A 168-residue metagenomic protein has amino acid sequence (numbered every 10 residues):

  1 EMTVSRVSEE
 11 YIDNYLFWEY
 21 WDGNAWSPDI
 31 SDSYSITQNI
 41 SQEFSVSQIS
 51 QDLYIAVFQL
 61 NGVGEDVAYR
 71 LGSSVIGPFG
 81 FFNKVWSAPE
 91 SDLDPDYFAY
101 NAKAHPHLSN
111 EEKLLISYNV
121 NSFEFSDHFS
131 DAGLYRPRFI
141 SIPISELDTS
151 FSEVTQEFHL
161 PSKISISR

Functional and structural regions predicted by a protein language model:
E1-S41, Q48-L93, S109, N119-R168: Beta-rich carbohydrate-recognition and catalytic domains
Q42-S45, Y100-P106: Beta-propeller and closely related beta-sheet repeat lectin domains
D66-V67, Y97-A102: Short, surface-exposed coil-to-beta transition loops
E111-L115: Noncatalytic modules at the cell exterior or secretory-pathway interfaces, chiefly beta-strand-rich lectin/adhesion
